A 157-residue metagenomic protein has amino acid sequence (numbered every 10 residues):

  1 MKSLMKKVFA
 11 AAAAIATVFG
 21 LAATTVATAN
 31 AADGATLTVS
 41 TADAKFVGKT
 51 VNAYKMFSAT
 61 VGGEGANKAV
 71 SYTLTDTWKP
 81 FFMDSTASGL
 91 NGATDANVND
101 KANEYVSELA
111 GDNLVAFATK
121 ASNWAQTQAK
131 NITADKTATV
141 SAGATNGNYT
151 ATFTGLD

Functional and structural regions predicted by a protein language model:
K2-D157: Solvent-exposed loop/turn and edge beta-strand elements of beta-rich ligand-binding domains
